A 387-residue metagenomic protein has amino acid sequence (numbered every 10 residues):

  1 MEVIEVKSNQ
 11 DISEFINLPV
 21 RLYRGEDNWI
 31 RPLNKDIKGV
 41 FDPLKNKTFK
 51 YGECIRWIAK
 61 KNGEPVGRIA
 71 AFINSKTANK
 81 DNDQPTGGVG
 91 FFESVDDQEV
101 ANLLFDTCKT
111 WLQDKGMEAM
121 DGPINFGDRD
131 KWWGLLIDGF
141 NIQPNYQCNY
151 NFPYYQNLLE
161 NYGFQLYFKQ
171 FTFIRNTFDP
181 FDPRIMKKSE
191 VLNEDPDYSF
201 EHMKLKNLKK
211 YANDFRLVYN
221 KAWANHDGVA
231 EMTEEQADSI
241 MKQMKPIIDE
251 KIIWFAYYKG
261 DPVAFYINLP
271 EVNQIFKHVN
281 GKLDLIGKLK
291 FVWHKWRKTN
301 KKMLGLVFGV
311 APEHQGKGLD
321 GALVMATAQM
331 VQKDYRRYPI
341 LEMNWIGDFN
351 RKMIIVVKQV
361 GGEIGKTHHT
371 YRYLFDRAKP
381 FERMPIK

Functional and structural regions predicted by a protein language model:
M1-N28, D376, F381-M384: Generic start-of-chain signal for non-secretory N-termini
P19-K61, I69-N79, H202, N207-G309: A conserved beta-strand-loop-helix scaffold within acyl/acetyltransferase catalytic domains
P65, S75-A78, D128-D130, P180 (+5 more regions): Flexible loop/turn segments at secondary-structure boundaries
N79-G163, N280-V360: Acyl-donor binding region in acyl/amide transferases
N149-G228: Acyltransferase donor/substrate-recognition loop-hinge adjacent to the catalytic core
F173-S189, H369-K387: C-terminal "cap" of GNAT-fold acetyltransferases
Y257-Y258, Y266-V272, L306-P312, L323 (+4 more regions): Active-site proximal loops enriched in glycine and acidic residues that flank catalytic Cys/His/Asp and coordinate
